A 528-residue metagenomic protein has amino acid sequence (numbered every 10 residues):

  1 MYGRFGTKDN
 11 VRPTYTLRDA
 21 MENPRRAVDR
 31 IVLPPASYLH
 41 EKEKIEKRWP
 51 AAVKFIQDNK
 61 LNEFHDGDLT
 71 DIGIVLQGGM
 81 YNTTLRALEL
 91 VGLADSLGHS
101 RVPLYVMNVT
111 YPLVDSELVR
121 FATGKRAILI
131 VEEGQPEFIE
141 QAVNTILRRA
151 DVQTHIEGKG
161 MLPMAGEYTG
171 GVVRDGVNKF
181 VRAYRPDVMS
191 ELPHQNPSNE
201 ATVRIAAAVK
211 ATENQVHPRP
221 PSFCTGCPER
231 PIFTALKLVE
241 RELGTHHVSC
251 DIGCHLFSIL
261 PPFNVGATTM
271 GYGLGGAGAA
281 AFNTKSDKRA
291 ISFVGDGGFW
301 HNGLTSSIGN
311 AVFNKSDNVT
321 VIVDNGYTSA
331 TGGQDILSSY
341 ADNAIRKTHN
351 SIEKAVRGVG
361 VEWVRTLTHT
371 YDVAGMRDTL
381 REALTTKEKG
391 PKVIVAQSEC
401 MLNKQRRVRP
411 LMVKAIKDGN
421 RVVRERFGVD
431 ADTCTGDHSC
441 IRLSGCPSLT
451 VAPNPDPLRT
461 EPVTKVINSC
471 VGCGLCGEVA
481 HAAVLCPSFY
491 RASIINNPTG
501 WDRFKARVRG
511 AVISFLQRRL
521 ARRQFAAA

Functional and structural regions predicted by a protein language model:
M1, I74, L129, L236 (+4 more regions): Conserved structural-core and active-site-/substrate-pathway-adjacent residues in large, well-folded domains of enzymes
M1-F223, P228-E229, T370, R381-E382 (+3 more regions): Flexible, low-complexity linker and terminal segments
D68-I72, G98-V102, G124-A127, D151-Q153 (+8 more regions): Short coil/turn connectors at secondary-structure junctions
L118, I232, V248, G271-A281 (+5 more regions): Extended, hydrophobic alpha-helical segments in both membrane/secreted and soluble proteins
E137, A142-D151, G271, K315 (+6 more regions): Flexible glycine/proline-rich, aromatic-decorated loop/lid segments
S198-G276, K285: Active-site diphosphate/adenylate-binding microenvironment
I259-V393, M401-R406: Thiamine diphosphate
N420-G428, A482-A528: Intrinsic disorder at enzyme termini
